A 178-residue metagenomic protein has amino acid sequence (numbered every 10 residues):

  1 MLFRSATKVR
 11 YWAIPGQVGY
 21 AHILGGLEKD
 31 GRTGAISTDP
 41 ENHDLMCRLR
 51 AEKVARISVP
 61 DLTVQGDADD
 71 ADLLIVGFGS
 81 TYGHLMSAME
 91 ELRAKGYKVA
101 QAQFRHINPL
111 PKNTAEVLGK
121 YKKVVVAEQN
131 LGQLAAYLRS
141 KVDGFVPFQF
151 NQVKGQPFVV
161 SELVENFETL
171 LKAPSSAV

Functional and structural regions predicted by a protein language model:
M1-V178: Flexible, low-complexity linker and terminal segments
